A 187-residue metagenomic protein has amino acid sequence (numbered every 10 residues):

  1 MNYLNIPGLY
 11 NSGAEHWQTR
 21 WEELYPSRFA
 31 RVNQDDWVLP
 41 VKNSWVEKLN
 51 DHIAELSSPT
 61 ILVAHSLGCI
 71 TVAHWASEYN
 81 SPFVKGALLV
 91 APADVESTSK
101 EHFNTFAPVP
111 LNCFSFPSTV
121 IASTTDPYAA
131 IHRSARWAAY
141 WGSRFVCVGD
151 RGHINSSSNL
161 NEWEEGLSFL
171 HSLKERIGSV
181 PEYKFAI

Functional and structural regions predicted by a protein language model:
M1-S58, S179: Active-site catalytic motif of lipid deacylating hydrolases and related acyltransferases
A14, P127-R133: Conserved alpha/beta-hydrolase "acid-adjacent" motif
R28-A30, A138-N155: Catalytic histidine neighborhood in serine/cysteine hydrolases with alpha/beta-hydrolase-type architecture
L39-N43, R151-E162: Catalytic histidine-centered segment of alpha/beta-hydrolase-like enzymes
E55, N159-I187: Catalytic active-site module of serine/aspartate enzymes centered on a nucleophile-bearing elbow/loop
L62-A73: Gly/Ala-rich beta-loop-alpha elbow adjacent to hydrolase catalytic centers
P82-S97: A conserved short beta-strand
F114-S115, V120-A122, D126: Short beta-strand/loop motif that positions the catalytic acidic residue of the alpha/beta-hydrolase fold
